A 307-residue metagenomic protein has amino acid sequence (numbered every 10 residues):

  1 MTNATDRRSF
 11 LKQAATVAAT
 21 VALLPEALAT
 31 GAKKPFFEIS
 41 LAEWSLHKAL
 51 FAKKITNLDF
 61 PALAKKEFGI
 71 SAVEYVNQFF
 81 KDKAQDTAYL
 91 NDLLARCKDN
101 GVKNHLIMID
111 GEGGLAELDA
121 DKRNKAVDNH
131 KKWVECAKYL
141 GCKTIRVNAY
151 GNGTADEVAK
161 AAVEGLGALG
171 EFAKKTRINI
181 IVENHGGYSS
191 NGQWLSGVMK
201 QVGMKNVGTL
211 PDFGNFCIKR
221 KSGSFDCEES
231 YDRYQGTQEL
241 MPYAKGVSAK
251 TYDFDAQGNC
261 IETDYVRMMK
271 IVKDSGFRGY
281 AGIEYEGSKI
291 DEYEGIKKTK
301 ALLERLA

Functional and structural regions predicted by a protein language model:
M1-A18: N-terminal secretory signal peptides and thylakoid transit peptides that target proteins across membranes
P25-K53: C-terminal segment of N-terminal export signals and the immediately downstream linker at the start of the mature
S40-A42, I181, G282: Conserved Rossmann-like nucleotide-binding pocket used by diverse enzymes that bind dinucleotide cofactors
F51-K66, R123-E135, E229-T237, Y265: Short, acidic/polar
K54, D86-T87, A159, G192-L195 (+2 more regions): Conserved strand-to-helix beginnings and helix N-cap segments that scaffold or border functional pockets
K66, I70-G167, K174-N179, K205 (+6 more regions): Structural motif corresponding to the early beta-alpha repeats
A72-V73, V163-K270: Acidic/histidine-rich catalytic cores of soluble enzymes
Y293-A307: C-terminal helical cap(s) of enzyme catalytic domains, especially alpha/beta-barrels
